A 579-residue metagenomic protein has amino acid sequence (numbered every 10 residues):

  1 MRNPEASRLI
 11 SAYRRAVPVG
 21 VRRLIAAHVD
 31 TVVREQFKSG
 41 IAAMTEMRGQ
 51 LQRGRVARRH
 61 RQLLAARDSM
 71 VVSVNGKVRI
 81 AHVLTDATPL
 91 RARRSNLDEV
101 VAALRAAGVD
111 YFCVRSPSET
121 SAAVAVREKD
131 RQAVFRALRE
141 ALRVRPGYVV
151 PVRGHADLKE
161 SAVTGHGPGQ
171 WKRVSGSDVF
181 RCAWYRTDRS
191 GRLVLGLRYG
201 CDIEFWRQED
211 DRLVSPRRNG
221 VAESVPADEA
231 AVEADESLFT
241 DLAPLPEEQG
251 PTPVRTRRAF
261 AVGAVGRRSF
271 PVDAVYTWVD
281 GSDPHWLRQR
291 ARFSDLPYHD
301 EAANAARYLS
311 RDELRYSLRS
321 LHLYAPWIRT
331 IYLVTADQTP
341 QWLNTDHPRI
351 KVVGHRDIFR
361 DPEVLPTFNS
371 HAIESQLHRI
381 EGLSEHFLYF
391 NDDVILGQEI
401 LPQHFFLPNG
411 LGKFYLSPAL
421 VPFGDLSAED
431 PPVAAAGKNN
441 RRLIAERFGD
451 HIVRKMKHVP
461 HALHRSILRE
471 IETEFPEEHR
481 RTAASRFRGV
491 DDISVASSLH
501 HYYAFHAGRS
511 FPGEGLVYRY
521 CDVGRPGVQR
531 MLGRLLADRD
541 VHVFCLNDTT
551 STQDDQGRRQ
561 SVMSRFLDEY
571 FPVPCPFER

Functional and structural regions predicted by a protein language model:
R2-Y185: Noncatalytic N-terminal accessory/assembly modules of large enzymes
A133, L142-F180, D491, A496-S497 (+1 more regions): Long, low-complexity C-terminal extensions of enzymes
P251-T277, Q376-G382: Short amphipathic alpha-helices and their capping/turn segments at secondary-structure boundaries
P271, G281-Y308: A solvent-exposed, charged loop/short amphipathic helix patch at secondary-structure junctions
A302, L309-H322, T335: Short, well-formed alpha-helical segments that are part of the catalytic scaffolds of diverse glycosyltransferases
L309, T339-S384: Active-site-proximal specificity loops/subdomain of glycosyltransferases
T339, Q376-V421: GT-A fold catalytic core of metal-dependent nucleotide-sugar glycosyltransferases, centered on the diacidic
F406, G412-F487, D491: Long, charge-rich alpha-helical interaction segments
